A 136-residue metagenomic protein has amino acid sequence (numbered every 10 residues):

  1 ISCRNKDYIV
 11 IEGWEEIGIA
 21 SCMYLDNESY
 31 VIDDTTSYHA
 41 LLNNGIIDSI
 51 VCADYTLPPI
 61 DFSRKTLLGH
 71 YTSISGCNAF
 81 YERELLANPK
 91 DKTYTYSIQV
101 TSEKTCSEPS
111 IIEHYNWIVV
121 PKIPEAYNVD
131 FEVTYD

Functional and structural regions predicted by a protein language model:
C3-D136: Exposed, flexible binding/inhibitory loops of compact, secreted disulfide-stabilized domains
